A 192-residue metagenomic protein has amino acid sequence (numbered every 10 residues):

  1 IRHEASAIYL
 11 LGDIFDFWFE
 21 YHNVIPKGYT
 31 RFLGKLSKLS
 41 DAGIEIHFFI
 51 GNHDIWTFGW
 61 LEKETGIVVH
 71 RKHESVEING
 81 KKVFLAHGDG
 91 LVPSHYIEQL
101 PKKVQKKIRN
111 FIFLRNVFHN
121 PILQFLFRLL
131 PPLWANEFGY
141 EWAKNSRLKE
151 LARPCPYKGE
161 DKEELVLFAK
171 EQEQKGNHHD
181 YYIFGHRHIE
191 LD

Functional and structural regions predicted by a protein language model:
I1-I78: Core catalytic region of metal-dependent phosphoesterases/phosphodiesterases, especially metallo-beta-lactamase-like
H3, D16-L39, L133-F138, R147-P156 (+1 more regions): N-terminal short leaders/motifs
Y9-D13, N79, L126, E160 (+1 more regions): Alpha-helical protein-protein interaction elements
Y9-H22, I55-W56, V92, S146 (+3 more regions): Generic detector of bulky aromatic hydrophobic side chains
F15-F19, F32, F48-F49, F58 (+7 more regions): Phenylalanine-focused residue identity feature
E64-R71, K82-F84, D89, P93-I108 (+1 more regions): Conserved beta-sheet core of the metallophosphoesterase superfamily
G88-L167: Active-site-proximal loop/helix segment associated with metal-binding centers of metalloenzymes
